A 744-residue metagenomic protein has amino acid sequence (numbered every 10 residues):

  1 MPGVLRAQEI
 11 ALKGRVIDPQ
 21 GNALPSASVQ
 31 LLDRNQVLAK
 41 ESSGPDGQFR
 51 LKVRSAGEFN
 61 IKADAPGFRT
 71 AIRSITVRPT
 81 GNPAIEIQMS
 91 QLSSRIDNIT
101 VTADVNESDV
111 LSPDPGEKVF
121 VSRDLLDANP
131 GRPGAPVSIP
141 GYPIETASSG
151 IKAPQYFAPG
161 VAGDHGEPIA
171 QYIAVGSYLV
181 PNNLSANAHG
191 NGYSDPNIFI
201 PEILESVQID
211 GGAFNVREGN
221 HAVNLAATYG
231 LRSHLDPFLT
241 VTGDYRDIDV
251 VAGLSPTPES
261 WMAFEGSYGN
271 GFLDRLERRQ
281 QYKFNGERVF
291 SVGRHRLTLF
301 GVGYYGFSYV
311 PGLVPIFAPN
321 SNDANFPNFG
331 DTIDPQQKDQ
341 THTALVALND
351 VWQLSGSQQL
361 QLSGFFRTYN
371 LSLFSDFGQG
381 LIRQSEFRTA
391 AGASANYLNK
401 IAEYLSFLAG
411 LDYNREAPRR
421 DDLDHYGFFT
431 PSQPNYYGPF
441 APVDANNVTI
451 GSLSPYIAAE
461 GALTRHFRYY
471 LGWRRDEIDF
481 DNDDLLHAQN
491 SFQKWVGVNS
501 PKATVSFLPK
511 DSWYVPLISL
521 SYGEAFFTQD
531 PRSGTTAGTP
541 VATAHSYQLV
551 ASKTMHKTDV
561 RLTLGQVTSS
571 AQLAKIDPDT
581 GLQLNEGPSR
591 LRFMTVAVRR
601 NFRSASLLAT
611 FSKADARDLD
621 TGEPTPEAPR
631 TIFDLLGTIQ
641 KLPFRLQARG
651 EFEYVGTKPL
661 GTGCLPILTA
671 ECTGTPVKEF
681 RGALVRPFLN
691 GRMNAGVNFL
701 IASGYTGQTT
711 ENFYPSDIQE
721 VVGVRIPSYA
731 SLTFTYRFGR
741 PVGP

Functional and structural regions predicted by a protein language model:
I17-N22, S28-R34, D64-R69, R78-A128 (+2 more regions): Short, acidic, small-residue-rich periplasmic hinge/interaction motif at the N-terminus of Gram-negative outer-membrane
R50-K52, Y178-G211, Y229-G230: Short acidic/polar hinge/loop motifs at secondary-structure boundaries that mediate gating or recognition
A135-P181, G212, A227: Extracytoplasmic beta-strand/coil segments of soluble accessory domains associated with Gram-negative outer-membrane
N197, S206-V216, A222-S255, F264-G266 (+1 more regions): Short strand-turn segments of transmembrane beta-barrel domains in outer membranes, especially the first one or two
T242-G269, L273-L313, Q336-Q359, I401 (+1 more regions): Transmembrane beta-barrel wall of Gram-negative outer-membrane proteins
Q359-L373, S506-F527, V541-S612: Membrane-embedded beta-barrel scaffold of Gram-negative outer-membrane proteins
A462-Y469, E477-I478, G565-T568, L584-C664: Gram-negative outer-membrane beta-barrel transporters
T657-G661, L684-P744: C-terminal beta-signal and adjacent terminal beta-strands/loops of Gram-negative outer-membrane beta-barrel proteins
